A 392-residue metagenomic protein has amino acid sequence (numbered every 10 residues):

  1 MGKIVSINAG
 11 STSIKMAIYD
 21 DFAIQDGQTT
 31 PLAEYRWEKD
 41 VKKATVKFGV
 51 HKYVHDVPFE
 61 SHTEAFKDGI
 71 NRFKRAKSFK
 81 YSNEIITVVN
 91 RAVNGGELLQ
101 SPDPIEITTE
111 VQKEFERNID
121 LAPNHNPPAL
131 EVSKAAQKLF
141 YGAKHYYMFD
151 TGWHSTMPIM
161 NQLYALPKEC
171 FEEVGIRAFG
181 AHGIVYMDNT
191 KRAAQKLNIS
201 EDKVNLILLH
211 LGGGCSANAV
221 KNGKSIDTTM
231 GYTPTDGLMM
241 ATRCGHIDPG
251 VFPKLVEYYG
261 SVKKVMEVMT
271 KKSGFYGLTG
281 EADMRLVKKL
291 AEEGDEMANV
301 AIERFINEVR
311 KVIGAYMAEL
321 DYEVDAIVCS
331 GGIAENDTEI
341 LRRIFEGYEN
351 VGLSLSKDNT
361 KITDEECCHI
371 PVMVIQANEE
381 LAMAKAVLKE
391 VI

Functional and structural regions predicted by a protein language model:
I4, S13-E60: Short glycine-rich, Thr/Ser-proximal phosphate-binding strand/loop in the N-terminal lobe of ATP-dependent enzymes
R72-I85, Q195-S200, I313-D325: Phosphate/pyrophosphate-binding loops at sites that engage ATP/ADP/AMP, CoA/4′-phosphopantetheine, polyphosphate
F73-H125, K144-Y146, G152-N161: Short beta-strand-loop/turn "lid" adjacent to the catalytic site in phosphate-handling enzymes
T156-V256: Glycine-rich phosphate-binding loop of actin/hexokinase-like ATP-binding domains
D248-V251, L255-G280: Oxyanion-binding "anion nests"
E267, K271-G280, M284-L320: Adenine-nucleotide phosphate-binding core of ATP-dependent small-molecule kinases
D325-G347: Glycine-rich phosphate-binding loops at beta-strand->alpha-helix junctions
E335, E339, S356-I392: Glycine-rich phosphate-binding/hydrolytic loop that grips phosphoryl groups
